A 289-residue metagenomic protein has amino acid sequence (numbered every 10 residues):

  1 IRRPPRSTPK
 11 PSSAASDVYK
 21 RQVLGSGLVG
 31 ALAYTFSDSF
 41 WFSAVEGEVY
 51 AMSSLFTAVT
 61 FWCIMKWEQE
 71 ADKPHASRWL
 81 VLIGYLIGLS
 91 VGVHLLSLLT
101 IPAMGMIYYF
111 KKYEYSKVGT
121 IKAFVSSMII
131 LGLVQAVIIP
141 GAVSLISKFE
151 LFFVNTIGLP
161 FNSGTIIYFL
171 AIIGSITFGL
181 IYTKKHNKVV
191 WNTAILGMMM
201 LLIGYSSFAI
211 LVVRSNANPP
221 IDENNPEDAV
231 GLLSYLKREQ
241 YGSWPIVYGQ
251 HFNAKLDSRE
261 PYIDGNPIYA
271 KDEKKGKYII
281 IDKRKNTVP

Functional and structural regions predicted by a protein language model:
I1-A15, Y19: Single conserved hydrophobic/aromatic residue that forms the stacking wall/gate of nucleotide- or nucleobase-binding
S13-F36, L55, A71-R78: Transmembrane-helix signature of polytopic, membrane-embedded enzymes that assemble or transfer cell-envelope glycans
K20, A31-S54, I87-L95, A136-F161: Aromatic- and kink-enriched transmembrane "portal" helix at the membrane-lumen/periplasm boundary that abuts
R21, T60-W79, M106-K117: Membrane-interface transmembrane helices that cradle and orient dolichyl/undecaprenyl
G25-L28, E70-G88, K117-I129: Short hydrophobic alpha-helices at membrane interfaces in multi-pass membrane enzymes
G47, A51-W62, L80-I83, L96-P102: Alpha-helical transmembrane segments of multi-pass membrane proteins
E68-Q69, T100-A194: Perimembrane helix-loop-helix junctions
V189-V212: Internal/C-terminal transmembrane anchor helices
